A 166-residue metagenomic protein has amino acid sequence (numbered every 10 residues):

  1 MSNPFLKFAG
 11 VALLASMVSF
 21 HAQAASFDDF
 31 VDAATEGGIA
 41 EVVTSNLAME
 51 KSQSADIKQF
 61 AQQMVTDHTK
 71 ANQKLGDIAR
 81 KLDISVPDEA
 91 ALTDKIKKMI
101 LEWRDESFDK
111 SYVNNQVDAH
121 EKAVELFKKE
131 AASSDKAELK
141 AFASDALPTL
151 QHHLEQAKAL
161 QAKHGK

Functional and structural regions predicted by a protein language model:
S2-K166: His/Met- and acidic-residue-enriched segments that coordinate or traffic transition-metal cofactors and support
